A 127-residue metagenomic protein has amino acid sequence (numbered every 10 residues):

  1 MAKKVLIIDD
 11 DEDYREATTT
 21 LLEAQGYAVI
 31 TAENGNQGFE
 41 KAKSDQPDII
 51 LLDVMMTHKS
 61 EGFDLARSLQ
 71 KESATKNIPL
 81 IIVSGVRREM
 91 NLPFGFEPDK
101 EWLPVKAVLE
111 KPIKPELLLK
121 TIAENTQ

Functional and structural regions predicted by a protein language model:
A2, Q46-D48, A74-P79: His-Asp phosphorelay/catalytic-motif detector in bacterial-type signaling
I8-D9, A32, I50: Conserved sequence signature across two-component system core domains
D9-D10, K111: Acidic di-acidic motifs
E12-I30: Two-component/phosphorelay signaling modules centered on CheY-like receiver
T31-E40, G62: Helix N-cap/capping motif at the beta->alpha junctions
E40, F63-K76: Short amphipathic alpha-helix used as the core "switch/output" element in two-component signaling
D45-L52, M56: Active-site beta3 strand of CheY-like receiver
S60-D64, V86-L109, E116, K120: Alpha4 helix (beta4-alpha4-beta5 surface) of REC/receiver domains from two-component response regulators
